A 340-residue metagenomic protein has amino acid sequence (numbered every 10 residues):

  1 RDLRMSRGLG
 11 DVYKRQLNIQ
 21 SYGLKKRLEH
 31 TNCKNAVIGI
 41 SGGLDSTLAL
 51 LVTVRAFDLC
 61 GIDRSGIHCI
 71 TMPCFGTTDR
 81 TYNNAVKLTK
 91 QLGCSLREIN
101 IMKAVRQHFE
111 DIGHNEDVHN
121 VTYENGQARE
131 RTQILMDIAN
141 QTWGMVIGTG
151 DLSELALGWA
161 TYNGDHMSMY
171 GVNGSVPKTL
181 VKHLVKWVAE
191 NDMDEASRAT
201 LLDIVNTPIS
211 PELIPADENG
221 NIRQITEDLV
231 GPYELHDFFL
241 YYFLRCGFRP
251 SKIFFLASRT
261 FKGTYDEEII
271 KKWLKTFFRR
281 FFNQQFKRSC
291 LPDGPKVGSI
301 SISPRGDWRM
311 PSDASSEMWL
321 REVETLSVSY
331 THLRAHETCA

Functional and structural regions predicted by a protein language model:
D2-Y13, H332-A340: Single conserved hydrophobic/aromatic residue that forms the stacking wall/gate of nucleotide- or nucleobase-binding
Q16-N18, Y22-G23, E29-C33, I138-L155 (+1 more regions): Long hydrophobic segments that form regular secondary structure
Q20, L28-C60, I253: A phosphate-binding catalytic loop at a beta-strand-loop-alpha-helix junction that coordinates phosphoryl groups
R27-K34, R55-I67, T77, K87-I99 (+5 more regions): Secondary-structure transition/capping motifs at alpha-helix termini and the adjoining loop/turn into the next element
F57, L92, E116-D194, L213: Active-site adenylate/phosphate-handling loop in enzymes that bind or generate adenylated species
I62, G66-T122, A128, E154 (+1 more regions): A conserved beta-strand->alpha-helix junction
D203-V230: Generic long, charged, amphipathic alpha-helical segments
S251-L333: Intrinsic disorder and flexible/low-complexity segments
